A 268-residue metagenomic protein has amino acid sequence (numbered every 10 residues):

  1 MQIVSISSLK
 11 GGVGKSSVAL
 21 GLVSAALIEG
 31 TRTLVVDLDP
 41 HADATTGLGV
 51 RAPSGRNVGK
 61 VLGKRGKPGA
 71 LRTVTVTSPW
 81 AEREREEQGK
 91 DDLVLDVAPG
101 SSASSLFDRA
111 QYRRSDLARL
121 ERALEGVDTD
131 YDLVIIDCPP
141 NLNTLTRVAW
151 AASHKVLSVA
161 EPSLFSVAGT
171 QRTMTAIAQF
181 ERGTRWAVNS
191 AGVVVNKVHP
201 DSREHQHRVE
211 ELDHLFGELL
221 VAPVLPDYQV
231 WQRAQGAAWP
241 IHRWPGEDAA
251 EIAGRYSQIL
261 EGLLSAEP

Functional and structural regions predicted by a protein language model:
M1-P268: P-loop NTP-binding core
